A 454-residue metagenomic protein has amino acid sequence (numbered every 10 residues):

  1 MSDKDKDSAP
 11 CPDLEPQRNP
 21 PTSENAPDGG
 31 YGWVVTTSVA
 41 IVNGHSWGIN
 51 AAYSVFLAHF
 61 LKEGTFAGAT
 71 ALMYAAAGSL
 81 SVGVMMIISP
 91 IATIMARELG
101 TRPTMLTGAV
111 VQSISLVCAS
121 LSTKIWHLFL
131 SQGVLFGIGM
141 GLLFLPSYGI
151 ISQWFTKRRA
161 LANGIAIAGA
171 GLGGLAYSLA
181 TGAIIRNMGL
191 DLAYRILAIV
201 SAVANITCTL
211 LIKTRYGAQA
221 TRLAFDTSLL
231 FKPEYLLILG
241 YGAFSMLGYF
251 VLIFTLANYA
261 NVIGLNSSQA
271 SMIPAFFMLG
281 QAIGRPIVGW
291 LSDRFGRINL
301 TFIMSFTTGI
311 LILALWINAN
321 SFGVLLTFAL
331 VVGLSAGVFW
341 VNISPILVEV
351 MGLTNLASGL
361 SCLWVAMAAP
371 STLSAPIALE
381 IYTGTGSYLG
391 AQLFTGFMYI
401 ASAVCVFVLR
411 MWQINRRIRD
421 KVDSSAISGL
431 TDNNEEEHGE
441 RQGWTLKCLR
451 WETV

Functional and structural regions predicted by a protein language model:
M1-V42, L190-A224, E349, L356-S358 (+3 more regions): Intracellular terminal tails of multi-pass secondary transporters
S38-A40, G44, Q112-L116, W126-P146 (+4 more regions): Hydrophobic core of transmembrane alpha-helices in multi-pass small-molecule transporters, especially MFS/SLC-type
H45-F60, S178, K232-N299, F339-W340 (+2 more regions): Extracytoplasmic gate region of multi-pass secondary transporters
F60, G133, M140-F155, A162-N163 (+2 more regions): Intracellular juxtamembrane helix-capping segments at the cytosolic ends of symmetry-related transmembrane helices
F60-L61, T65, M95-A96, A176-G189 (+4 more regions): Interfacial helix-cap and linker-helix signal at transmembrane-aqueous boundaries of multi-pass secondary transporters
I87-H127, S292: Conserved MFS/SLC helix-loop-helix module at the cytosolic interface between two early adjacent transmembrane helices
V110-T123, T209, F306-N320: C-terminal ends and interior cores of transmembrane alpha-helices in multi-pass membrane transporters/permeases
I263-L265, Q269, A275-V288, S292-I346 (+1 more regions): C-terminal transmembrane helical hairpin of 12-TM major facilitator-type secondary transporters
